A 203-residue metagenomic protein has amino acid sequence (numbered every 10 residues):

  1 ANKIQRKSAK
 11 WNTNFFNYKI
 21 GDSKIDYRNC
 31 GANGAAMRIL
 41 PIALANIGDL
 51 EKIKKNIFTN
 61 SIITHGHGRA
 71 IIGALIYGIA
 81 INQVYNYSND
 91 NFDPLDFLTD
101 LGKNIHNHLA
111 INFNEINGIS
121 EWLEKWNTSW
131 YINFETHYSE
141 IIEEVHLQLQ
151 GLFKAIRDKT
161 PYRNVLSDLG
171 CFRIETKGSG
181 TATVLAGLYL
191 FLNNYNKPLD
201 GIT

Functional and structural regions predicted by a protein language model:
A1-T203: Structured, active/binding-site neighborhoods that engage oxygen-rich ligands
